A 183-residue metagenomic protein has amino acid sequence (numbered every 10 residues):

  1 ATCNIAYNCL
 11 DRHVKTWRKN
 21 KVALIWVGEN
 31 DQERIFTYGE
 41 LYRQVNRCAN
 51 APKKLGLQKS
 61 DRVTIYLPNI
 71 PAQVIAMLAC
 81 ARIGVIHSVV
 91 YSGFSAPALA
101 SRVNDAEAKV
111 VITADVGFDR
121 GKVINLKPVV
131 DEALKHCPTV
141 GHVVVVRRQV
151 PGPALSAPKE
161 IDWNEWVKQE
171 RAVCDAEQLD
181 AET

Functional and structural regions predicted by a protein language model:
A1-I25, R43-R47, R62, A72: AMP-binding/adenylate-forming domain of the ANL superfamily
C9-T37, V150-L155: AMP-dependent adenylate-forming
L10-H13, L41, V45-C48, V63 (+4 more regions): Adenylate-forming
N20-V22, V143-V145, S156-T183: Conserved pre-ATP/AMP-binding loop-to-beta segment of ANL
W26-P52, K168, A172-D175, D180: Glycine-rich adenosyl-nucleotide cofactor-binding module
R34-F36, A51-A100: Conserved AMP-binding/adenylate-forming
L78, R82-E165: Structural core segment of the AMP-binding/adenylate-forming
